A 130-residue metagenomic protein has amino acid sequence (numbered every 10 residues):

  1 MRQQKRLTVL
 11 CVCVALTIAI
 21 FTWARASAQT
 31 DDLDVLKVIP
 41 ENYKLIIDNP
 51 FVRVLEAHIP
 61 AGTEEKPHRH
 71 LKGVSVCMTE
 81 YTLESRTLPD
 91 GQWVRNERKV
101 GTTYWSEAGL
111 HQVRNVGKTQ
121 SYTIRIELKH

Functional and structural regions predicted by a protein language model:
R2-C13: Bacterial N-terminal signal peptides that target proteins for export
C11-T22: Bacterial N-terminal signal peptides
A28-P50: Short N-terminal segments immediately surrounding and downstream of signal-peptide cleavage
R53-R69, R86-P89: Conserved short histidine dyad/triad with adjacent acidic residue
G62-E65, E84, T102-R114: Histidine-centered metal-chelating micro-motifs
H70-D90: Glycine- and acidic-residue-biased ligand/ion/polar-headgroup-sensing regions
E80, A108-K129: Ligand-binding loop in jelly-roll beta-barrel domains
D90-A108: Short acidic-glycine-tyrosine-enriched beta hairpin
